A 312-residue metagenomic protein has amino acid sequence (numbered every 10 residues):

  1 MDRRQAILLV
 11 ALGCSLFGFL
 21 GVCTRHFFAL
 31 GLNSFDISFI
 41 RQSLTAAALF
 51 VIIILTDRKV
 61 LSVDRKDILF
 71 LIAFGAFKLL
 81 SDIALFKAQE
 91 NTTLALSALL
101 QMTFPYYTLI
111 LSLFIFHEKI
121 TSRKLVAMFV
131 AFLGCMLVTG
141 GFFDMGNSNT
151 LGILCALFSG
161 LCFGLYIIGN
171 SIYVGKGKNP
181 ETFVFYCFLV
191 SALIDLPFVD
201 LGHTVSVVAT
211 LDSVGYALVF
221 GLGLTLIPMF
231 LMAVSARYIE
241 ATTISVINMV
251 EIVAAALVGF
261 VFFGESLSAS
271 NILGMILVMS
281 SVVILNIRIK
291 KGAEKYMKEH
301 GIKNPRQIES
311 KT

Functional and structural regions predicted by a protein language model:
M1-D36, I40, M145-I172, L193 (+1 more regions): Glycine-/small-residue-enriched transmembrane alpha-helix faces in small-molecule transporters and effluxers
D2-I7, G31-F35, F39, S62-I68 (+3 more regions): Juxtamembrane helix-entry segments on the extracytoplasmic side of multipass membrane proteins
F19-G21, I53-A95, Q101, L137 (+1 more regions): Specific transmembrane alpha-helical segments of multi-pass solute transporters/efflux pumps, especially DMT/EamA
A29-L80, Y107, L161-G169, V184-H203 (+2 more regions): Transmembrane alpha-helices of multi-pass small-molecule transport proteins
I40, S97-T103, N170-A192, T225-V261: Helix-helix packing/entry segments at the starts of transmembrane helices
Q42, G140, S213, M249-T312: C-terminal-most transmembrane helix of multi-pass membrane proteins
A48, I53, F104-F129, V253-I272: C-terminal transmembrane-helix exit sites in multi-pass transporters
L49, I72, I120-F142, D195 (+1 more regions): Hydrophobic transmembrane alpha-helices of multi-pass small-molecule transport proteins
